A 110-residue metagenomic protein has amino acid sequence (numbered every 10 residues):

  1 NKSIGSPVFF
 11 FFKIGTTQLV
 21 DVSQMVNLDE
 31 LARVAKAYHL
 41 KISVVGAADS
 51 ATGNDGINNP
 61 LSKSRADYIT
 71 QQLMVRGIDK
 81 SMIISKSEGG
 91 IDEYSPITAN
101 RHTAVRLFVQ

Functional and structural regions predicted by a protein language model:
N1-V8: Pro/Ala/Gly-rich low-complexity, hydrophilic intrinsically disordered segments
S3, T16-T17, G53-G56: A short, structure-level motif marking secondary-structure boundaries and short turns
I4, K36, I97-A99: Solvent-exposed loop and beta-edge segments used for protein-protein assembly and interaction
P7, A37-K41, K80: A general structural motif
F12-A48, T70-V75, Q110: Periplasmic peptidoglycan-binding/anchoring modules of Gram-negative envelope and division proteins
V22, A47-Q110: Periplasmic OmpA-like peptidoglycan-binding domain that tethers envelope proteins to the cell wall
